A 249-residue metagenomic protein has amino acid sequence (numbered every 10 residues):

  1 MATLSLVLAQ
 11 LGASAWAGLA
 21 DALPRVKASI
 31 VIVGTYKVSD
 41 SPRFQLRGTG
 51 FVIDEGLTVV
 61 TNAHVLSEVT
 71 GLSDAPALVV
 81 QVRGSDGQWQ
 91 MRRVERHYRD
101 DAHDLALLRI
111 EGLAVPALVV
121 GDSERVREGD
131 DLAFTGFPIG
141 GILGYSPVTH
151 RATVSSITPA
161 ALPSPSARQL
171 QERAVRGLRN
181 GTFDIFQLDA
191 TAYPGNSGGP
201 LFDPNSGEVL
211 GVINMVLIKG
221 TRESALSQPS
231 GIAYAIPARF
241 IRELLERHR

Functional and structural regions predicted by a protein language model:
A2-Q10: Bacterial N-terminal signal peptides
G12-S14: N-terminal signal peptide c-region/cleavage motif recognized by signal peptidases
A17-L19, Y36-T58, N62, Q90-R93 (+3 more regions): A conserved glycine-rich beta-strand in the N-terminal activation segment of trypsin-fold
D21-A22, V69, E95-H97, E111-S146: Active-site substrate-binding loop(s) of clan PA
V26-R43, R109-V119, V148-E246: Active-site region of chymotrypsin-like
I53-D54, V126-R127, P204: Short, well-ordered loop/turn sites that connect or cap secondary structure elements
D54-D100: Catalytic-histidine neighborhood of serine endopeptidases, predominantly the chymotrypsin-like S1/PA family
P76-V79, S85-V94, E128-A133, P147-Q171: Beta-strand/loop subdomains of soluble extracytoplasmic proteins
